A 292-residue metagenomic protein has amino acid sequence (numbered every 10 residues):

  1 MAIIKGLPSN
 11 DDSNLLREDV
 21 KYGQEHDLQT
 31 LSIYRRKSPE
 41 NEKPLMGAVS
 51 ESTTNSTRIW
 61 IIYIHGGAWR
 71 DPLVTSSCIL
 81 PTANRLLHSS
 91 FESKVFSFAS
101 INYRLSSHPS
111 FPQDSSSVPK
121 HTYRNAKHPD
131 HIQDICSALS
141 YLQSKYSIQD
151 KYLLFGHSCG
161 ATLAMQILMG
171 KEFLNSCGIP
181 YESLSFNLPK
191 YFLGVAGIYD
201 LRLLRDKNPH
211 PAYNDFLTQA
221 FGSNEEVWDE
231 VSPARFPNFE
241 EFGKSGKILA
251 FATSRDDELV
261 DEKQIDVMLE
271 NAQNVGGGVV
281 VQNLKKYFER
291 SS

Functional and structural regions predicted by a protein language model:
M1-S56: N-terminal cap/lid segment of alpha/beta-hydrolase-fold proteins
K5-D11, G197-I198, R202-F239: Mobile cap/lid helix-loop segments that gate and shape the active-site cleft of serine hydrolases
L28, K37-S93: Short, surface-exposed "cap/lid" segments of acyl-processing enzymes
L86-P112: Conserved alpha/beta-hydrolase
Q113, P119-Y146: Alpha/beta-hydrolase active-site loop
S137-K207: Primarily recognizes the serine-hydrolase "nucleophile elbow" in alpha/beta-hydrolase and SGNH/GDSL folds
S245, A250-T253, D257: Short beta-strand/loop motif that positions the catalytic acidic residue of the alpha/beta-hydrolase fold
A252, L259-S292: C-terminal catalytic histidine-bearing segment of alpha/beta-hydrolase fold enzymes
